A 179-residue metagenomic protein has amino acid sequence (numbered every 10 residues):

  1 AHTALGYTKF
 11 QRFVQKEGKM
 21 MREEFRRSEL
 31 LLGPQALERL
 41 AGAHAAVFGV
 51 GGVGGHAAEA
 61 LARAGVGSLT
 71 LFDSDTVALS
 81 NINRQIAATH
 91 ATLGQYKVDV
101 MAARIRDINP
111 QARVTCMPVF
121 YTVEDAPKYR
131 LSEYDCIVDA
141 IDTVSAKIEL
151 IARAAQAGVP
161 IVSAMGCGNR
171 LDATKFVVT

Functional and structural regions predicted by a protein language model:
F10, V14-A46: N-terminal charged helix/coil linker that caps or initiates catalytic domains
F48-G49, F72: Conserved N-terminal Rossmann-fold NAD(P)-binding element of oxidoreductases
V53: Hydrophobic/small residue at the entry helix of a nucleotide-binding pocket
R63-S68: Conserved S-adenosyl-L-methionine
L71-N109: Glycine-rich phosphate-binding loop and adjoining beta1-alpha1-beta2 segment of Rossmann-like nucleotide-binding folds
R113-V119: Conserved SAM-binding strand-loop segment of SAM-dependent methyltransferases
E124-E133: Short amphipathic alpha-helix with an adjacent loop that forms part of the alpha/beta core around
D135-T179: E1/E1-like adenylate-forming module used to activate ubiquitin-like modifiers and sulfur-carrier proteins
